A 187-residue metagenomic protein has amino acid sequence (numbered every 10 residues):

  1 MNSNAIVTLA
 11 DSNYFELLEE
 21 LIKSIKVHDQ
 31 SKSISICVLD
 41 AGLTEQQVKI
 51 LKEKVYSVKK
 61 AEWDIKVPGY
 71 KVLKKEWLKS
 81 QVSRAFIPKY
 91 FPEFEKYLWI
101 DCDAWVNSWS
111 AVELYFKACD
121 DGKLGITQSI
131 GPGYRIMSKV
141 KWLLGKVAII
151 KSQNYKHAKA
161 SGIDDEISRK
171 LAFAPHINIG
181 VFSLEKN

Functional and structural regions predicted by a protein language model:
M1-N187: Glycosyltransferase catalytic domains, chiefly GT-A lineage
